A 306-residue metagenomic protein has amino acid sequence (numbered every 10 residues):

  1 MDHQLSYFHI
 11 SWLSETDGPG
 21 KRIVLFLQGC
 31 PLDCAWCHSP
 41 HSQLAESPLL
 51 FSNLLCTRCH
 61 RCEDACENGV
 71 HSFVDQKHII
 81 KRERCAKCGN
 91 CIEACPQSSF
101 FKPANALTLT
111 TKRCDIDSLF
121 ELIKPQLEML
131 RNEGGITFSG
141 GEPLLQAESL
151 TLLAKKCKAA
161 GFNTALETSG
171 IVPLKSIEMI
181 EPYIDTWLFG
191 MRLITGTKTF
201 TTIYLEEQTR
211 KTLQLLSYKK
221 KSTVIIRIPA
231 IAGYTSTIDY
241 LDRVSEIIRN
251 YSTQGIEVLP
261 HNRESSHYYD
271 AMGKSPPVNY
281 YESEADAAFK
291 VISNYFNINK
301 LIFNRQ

Functional and structural regions predicted by a protein language model:
M1-D2, F100: Basic/polar N-terminal segments that are highly enriched at the extreme N-terminus, encompassing both cleavable
D2-P19, A230-Q306: Auxiliary Fe-S-binding modules of radical SAM enzymes
S6-R61, I79-K87: N-terminal pre-triad scaffold of radical SAM enzymes
K21-I23, L32, S72, P143-L144 (+3 more regions): Short, flexible micro-motifs
Q28-G29, R82, G140, T168 (+2 more regions): Conserved residues at beta->alpha junctions
L44-P182: Conserved Radical SAM active-site core
F51, T108, F200-L205, M272-Y281: Short glycine-enriched, charge-decorated loop/helix-capping segments at active-site entrances that position
D117-D270: Conserved AdoMet/S-adenosylmethionine-binding subsite of the radical SAM
